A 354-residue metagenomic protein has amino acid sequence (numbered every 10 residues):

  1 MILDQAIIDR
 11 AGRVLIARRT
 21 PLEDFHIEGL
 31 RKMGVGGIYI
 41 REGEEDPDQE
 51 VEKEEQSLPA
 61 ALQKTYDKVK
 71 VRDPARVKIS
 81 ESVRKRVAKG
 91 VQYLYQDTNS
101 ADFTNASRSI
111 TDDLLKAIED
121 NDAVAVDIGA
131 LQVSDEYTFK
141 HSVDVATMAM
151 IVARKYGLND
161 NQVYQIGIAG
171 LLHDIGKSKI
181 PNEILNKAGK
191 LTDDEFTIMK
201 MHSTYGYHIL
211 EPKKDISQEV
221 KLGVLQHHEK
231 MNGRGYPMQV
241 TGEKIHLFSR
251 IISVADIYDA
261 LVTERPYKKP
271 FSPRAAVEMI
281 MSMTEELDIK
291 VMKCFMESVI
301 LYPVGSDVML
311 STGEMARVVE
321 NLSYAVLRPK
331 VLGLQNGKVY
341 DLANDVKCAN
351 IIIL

Functional and structural regions predicted by a protein language model:
M1-T104, V346: Membrane-cytosol interface segments
R13-L15, H26-G29, G37-G43, M315-S323 (+1 more regions): Charged substrate- and nucleic-acid-binding regions of tRNA-handling and nucleotidyl-transfer enzymes, centered on
H26, V83, V87, T138-H141 (+4 more regions): Helical mechanochemical/support elements of P-loop NTPase systems and associated helical scaffolds
P59-T197, E211-K214, E219: Acidic/His-rich, divalent-metal-binding segments that scaffold phosphate/diphosphate chemistry
I110-D113, L131, I166-A169, H202 (+3 more regions): Short acidic/histidine-centered micro-motifs embedded in hydrophobic/aromatic stretches that mark compact functional
K187-H208, K230-L332: Divalent-cation-assisted or electrostatically stabilized phosphate/pyrophosphate-binding catalytic cores
Q335-L354: Glycine- and charge-enriched low-complexity intrinsically disordered segments
